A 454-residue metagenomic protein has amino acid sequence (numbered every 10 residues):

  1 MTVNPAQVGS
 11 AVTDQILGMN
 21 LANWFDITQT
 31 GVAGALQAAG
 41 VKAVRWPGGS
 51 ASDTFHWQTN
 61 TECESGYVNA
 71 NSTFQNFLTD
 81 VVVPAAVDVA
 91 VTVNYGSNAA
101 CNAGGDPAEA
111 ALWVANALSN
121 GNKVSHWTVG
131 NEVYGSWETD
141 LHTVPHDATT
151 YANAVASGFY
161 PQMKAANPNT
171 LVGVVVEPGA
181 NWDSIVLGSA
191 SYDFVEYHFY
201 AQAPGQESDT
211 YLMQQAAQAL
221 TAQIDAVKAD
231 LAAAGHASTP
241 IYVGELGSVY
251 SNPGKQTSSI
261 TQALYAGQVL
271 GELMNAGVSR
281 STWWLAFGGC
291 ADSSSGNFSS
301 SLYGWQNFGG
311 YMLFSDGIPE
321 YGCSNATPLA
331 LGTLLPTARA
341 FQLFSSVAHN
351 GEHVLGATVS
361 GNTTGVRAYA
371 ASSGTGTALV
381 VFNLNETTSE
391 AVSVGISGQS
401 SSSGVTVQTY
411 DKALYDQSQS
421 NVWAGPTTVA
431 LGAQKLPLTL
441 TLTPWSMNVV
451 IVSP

Functional and structural regions predicted by a protein language model:
M1-D193: N-terminal catalytic cores of secreted or lumenal carbohydrate-active enzymes
M19, G40, W113, W127 (+7 more regions): Conserved, mostly hydrophobic/aromatic
V41-W57, W283, F287-S293, V407-S418: Short, solvent-exposed beta-strand-terminating loops
A110-W113, H146-E272, A276: Noncatalytic carbohydrate-binding groove/subsite architecture in carbohydrate-active enzymes
V133-Y134, P178, Y200, G247 (+2 more regions): Catalytic metal-binding/acid-base residues of hydrolase active sites
S248-A348, E352-R367: Aromatic/acidic polysaccharide-binding cleft in carbohydrate-active enzymes
G361-S401, V407-Y410, W445-N448: Carbohydrate-binding surface patches
Q399-P444: Acidic, Ser/Thr/Pro-rich beta/coil linker or hinge segments at domain junctions
